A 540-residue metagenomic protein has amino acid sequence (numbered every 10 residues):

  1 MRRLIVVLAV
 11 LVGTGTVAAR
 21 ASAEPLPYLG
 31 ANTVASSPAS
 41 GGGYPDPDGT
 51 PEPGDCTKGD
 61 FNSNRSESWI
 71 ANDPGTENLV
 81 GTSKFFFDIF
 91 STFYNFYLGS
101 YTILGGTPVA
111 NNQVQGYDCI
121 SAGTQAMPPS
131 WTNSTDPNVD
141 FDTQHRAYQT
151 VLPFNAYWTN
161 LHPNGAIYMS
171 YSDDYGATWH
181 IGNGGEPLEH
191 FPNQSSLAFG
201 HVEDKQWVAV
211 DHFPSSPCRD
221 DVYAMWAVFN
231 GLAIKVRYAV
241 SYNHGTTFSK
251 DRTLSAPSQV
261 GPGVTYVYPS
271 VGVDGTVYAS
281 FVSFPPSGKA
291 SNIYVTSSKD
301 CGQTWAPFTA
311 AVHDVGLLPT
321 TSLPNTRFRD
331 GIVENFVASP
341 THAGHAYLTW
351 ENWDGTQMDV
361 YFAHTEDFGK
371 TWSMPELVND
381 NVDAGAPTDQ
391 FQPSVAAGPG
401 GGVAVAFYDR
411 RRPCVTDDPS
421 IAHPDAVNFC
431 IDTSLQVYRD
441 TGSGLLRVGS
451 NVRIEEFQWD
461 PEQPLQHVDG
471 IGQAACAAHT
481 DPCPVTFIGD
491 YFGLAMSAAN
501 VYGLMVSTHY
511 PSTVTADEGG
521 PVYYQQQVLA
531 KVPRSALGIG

Functional and structural regions predicted by a protein language model:
R2-A23: Secretory targeting and sorting signals
S22-G540: C-terminal PAP-associated
